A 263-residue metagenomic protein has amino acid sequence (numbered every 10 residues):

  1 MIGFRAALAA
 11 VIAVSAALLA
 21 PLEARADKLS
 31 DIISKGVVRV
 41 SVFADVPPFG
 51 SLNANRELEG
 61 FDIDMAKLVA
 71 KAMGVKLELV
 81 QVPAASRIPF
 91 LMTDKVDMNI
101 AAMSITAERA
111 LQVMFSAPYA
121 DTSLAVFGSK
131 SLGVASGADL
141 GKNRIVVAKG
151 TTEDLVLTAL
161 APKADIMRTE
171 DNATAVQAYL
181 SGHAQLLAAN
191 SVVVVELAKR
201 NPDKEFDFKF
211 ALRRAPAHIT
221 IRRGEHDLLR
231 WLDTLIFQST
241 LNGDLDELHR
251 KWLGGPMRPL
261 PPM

Functional and structural regions predicted by a protein language model:
D27-A102, L111: Extracytoplasmic small-molecule ligand-binding "clamshell" domains of the periplasmic binding protein/Venus flytrap
G36-V42, G137-T151, D165: Short loop->beta-strand "edge-of-pocket" segments that line small-molecule binding or catalytic clefts across diverse
L52-A54, A66-V75, S116, G137 (+4 more regions): Ligand-binding cleft/hinge of the Venus flytrap
K76-P83, V147, A164-A175: Short beta-strand-to-loop elements that line the ligand-binding cleft of bilobed periplasmic-binding protein-like
S86-P89, M103-L111, V156-A159, L180-S181 (+1 more regions): A ligand-binding cleft/hinge motif common to bilobed small-molecule-binding domains
Y119, G128-I145: Flexible hinge/capping segments at coil-to-helix
A120-G128, T174, S191, V195-F237 (+1 more regions): Periplasmic-binding protein-like
T152-T169, F206-F208, I236-M263: Ligand-binding clefts/hinges and TM-proximal coupling segments of bilobed small-molecule sensing domains
